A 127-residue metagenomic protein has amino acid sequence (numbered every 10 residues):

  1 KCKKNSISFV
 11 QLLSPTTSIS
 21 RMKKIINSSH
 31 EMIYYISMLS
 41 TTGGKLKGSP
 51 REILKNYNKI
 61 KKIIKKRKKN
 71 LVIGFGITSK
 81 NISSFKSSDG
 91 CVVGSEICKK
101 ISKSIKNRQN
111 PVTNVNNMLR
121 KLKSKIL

Functional and structural regions predicted by a protein language model:
K1-K4, S18-K23, T42-K59, K80-S83 (+1 more regions): Active-site-adjacent beta->alpha loops and helix N-cap segments on the catalytic face of soluble alpha/beta enzymes
C2-L12, I60-G76: Short beta-strand/loop segments at the ligand-binding rim of alpha/beta enzyme cores
C2-V10, N27-Y35, S87-V92: Glycine-enriched alpha-helix->loop->beta-strand junction motifs that scaffold or abut catalytic
L12-T16, M38-L39, G74-K80, E96-C98: Active-site beta-loop-alpha junctions enriched in small/polar residues
T16, N114-L127: Extended, intrinsically disordered, low-complexity segments
T17-S28, I64-K66, N70-C91: Catalytic cores of alpha/beta
Y34-G44, S87-N107: Glycine-rich phosphate-binding active-site loops on the catalytic face of alpha/beta enzymes
